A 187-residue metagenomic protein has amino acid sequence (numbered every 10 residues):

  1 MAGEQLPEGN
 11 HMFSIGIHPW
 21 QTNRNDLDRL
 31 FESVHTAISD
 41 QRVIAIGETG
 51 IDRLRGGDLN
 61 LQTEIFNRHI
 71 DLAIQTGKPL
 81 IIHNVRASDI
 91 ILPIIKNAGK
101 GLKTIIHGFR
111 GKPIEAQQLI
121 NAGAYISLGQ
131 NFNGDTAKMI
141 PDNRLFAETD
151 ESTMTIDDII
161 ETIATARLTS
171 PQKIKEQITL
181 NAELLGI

Functional and structural regions predicted by a protein language model:
M1-I187: Mid-domain alpha/beta scaffold segments of enzyme catalytic cores
